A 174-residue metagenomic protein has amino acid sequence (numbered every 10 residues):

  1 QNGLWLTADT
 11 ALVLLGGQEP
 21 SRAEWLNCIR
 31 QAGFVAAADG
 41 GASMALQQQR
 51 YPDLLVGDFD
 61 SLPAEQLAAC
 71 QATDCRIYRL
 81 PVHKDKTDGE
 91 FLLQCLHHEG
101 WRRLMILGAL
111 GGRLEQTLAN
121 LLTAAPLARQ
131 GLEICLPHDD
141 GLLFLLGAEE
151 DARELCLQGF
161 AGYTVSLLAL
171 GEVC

Functional and structural regions predicted by a protein language model:
Q1-C70: N-terminal beta-strand-loop-alpha-helix module at the start of alpha/beta ligand-binding or catalytic domains
L14, A36-D39, G57, Y78-R79 (+2 more regions): General beta-strand structural signal in soluble alpha/beta enzymes
T73-P81, G131-C135, G162-S166, E172-V173: A glycine-rich helix N-cap at a beta->alpha junction
I77-E99: Short phosphate-binding loop-to-helix
L114-A125: Short Gly/Thr/Asp-enriched flexible loops that form oxyanion-binding sites at enzyme active sites
P126-L143: Short, acidic/small-residue loops that bind anionic groups at enzyme active sites
D139, L146-C174: Long, charged alpha-helical interface segments
